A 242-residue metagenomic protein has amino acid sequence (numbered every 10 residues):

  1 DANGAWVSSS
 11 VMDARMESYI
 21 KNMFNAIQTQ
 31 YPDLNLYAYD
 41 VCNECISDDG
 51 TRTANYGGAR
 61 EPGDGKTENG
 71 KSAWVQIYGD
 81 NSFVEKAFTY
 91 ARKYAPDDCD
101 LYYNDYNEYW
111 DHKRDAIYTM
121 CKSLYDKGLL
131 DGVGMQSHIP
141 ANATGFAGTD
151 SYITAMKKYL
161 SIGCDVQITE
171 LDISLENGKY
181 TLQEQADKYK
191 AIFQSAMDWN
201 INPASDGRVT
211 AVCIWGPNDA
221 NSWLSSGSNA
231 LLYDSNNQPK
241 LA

Functional and structural regions predicted by a protein language model:
A2, C45-G79, V84-E85, A95-T119 (+2 more regions): Flexible, surface-exposed loop/gating regions in the mature catalytic domains of secreted/periplasmic hydrolases
A5-V7, M12-R15, A26-Q30, L34 (+5 more regions): Aromatic-rich peripheral "rim/lid" segments of glycoside hydrolase catalytic domains that contact and position glycan
S18: Alpha/beta-hydrolase active-site loop
Y37, N43, C99-D105, I117-F146 (+1 more regions): Aromatic- and acid-rich polysaccharide-binding/catalytic face of secreted or lumenal carbohydrate-active enzymes
V84-K93, C121-K122, K157: Structured alpha-helical segments in the cores of large, soluble enzyme domains
